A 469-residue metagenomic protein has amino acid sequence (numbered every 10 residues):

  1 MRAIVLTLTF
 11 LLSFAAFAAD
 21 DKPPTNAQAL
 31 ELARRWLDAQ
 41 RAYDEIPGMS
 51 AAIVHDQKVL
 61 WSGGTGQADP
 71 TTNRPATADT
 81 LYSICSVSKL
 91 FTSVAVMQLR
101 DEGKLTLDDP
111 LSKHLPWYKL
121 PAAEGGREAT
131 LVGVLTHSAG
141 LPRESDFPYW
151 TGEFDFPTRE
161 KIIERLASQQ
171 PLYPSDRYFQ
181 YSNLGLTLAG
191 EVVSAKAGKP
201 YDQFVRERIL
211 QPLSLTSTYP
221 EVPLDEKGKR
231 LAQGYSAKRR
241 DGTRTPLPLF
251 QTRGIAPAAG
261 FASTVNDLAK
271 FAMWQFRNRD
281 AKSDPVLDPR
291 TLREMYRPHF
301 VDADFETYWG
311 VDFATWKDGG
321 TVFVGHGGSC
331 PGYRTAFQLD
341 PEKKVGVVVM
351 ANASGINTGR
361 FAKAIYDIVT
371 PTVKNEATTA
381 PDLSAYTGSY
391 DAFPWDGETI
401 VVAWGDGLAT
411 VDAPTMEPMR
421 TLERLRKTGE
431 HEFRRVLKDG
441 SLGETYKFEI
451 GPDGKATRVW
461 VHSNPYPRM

Functional and structural regions predicted by a protein language model:
V5-A15: Bacterial N-terminal signal peptides
A19-G63, Y149, E153, E164 (+4 more regions): Catalytic loop of the DD-peptidase/beta-lactamase superfamily, centered on the K-T-G motif and neighboring
L32, G48, A78, S83-V87 (+6 more regions): Active-site helix/loop module of the DD-peptidase/beta-lactamase fold, centered on the serine-lysine SxxK catalytic
A68-T77, N357-A364: A short, polar/charged loop-to-alpha-helix boundary motif
S86-V87, Q180-N183: Catalytic nucleophile serine of serine hydrolases, specifically the conserved "nucleophile elbow" pentapeptide
T92: Active/ligand-binding-proximal structured segments within catalytic/core domains that scaffold catalytic residues
T130, L184-G185: Mid-domain, small-residue-enriched loop/turn segments at the edges of structured enzyme/sensor domains
E160-L172, K238-R253: The feature captures the short pre-catalytic strand/loop hairpin that immediately precedes and shapes the active-site
